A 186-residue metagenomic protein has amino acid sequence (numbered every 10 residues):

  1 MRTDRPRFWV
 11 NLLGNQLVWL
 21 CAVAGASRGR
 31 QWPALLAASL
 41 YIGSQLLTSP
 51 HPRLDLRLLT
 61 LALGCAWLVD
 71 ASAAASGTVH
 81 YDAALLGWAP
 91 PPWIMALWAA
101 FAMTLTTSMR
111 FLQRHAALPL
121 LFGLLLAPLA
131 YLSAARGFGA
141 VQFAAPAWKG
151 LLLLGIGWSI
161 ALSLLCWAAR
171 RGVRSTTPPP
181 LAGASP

Functional and structural regions predicted by a protein language model:
M1-P186: Aromatic-rich, lipid-facing transmembrane alpha helices and their immediate juxtamembrane interface loops in integral
